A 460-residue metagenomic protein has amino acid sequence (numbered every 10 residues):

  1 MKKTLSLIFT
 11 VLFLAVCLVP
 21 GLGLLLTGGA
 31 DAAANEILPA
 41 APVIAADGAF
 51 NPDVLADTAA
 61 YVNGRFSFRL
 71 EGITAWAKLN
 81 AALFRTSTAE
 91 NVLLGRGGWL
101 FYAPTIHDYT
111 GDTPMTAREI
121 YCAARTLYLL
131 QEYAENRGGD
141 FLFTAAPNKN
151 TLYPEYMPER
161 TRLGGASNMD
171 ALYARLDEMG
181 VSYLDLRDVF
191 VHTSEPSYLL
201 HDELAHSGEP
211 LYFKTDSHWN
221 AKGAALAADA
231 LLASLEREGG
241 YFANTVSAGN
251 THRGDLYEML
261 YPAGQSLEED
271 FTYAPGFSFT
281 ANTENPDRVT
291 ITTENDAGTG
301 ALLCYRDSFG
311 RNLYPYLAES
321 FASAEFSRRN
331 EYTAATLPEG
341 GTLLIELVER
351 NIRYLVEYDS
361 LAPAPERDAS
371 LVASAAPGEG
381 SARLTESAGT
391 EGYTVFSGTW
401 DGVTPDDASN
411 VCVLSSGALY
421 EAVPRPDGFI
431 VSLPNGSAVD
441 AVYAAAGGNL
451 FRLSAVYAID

Functional and structural regions predicted by a protein language model:
M1-D460: Extracellular glycan-modifying ectodomains
